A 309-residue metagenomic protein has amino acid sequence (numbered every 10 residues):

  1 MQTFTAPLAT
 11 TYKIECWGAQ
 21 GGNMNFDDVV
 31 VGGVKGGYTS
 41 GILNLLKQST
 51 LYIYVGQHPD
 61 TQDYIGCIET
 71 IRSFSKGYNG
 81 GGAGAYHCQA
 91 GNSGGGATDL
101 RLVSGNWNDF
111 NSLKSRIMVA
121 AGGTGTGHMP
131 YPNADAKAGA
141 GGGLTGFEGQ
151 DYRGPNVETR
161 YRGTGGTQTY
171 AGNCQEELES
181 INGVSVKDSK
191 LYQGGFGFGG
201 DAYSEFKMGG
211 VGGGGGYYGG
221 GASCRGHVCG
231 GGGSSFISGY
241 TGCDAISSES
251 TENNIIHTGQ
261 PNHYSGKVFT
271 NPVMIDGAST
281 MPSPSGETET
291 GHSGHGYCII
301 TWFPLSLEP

Functional and structural regions predicted by a protein language model:
M1-A6, G200: Surface-exposed ligand/attachment interfaces on beta-rich extracellular proteins
Q2-T3, D27-V30, S40-L43: Beta-strand-rich interaction surfaces with strong enrichment in secreted/lumenal proteins
A6-K13, L46-T50: Extended extracellular/luminal ectodomain segments enriched in beta-structured repeat modules
T11-V30: Calcium-regulated, polybasic anionic-phospholipid
G33-Y161, G221: Secretome/extracellular-domain signature
A136-Y203, M208: Intrinsically disordered, low-complexity terminal/linker regions enriched in Pro/Ser/Gly and acidic residues
L191-L305, P309: Extracellular low-complexity, Gly/Ser/Thr-rich intrinsically disordered linkers and protease-sensitive activation/hinge
